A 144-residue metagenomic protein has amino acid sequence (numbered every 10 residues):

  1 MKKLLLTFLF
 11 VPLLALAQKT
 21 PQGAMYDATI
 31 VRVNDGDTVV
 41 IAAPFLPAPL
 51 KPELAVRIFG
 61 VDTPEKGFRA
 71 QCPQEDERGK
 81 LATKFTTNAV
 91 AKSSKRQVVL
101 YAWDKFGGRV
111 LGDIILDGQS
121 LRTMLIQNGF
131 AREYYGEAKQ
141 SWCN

Functional and structural regions predicted by a protein language model:
K2-K3, K19: Polybasic, lysine/arginine-rich low-complexity segments
K3-L14: Sec-dependent N-terminal signal peptides
A15-N144: Small beta-barrel nucleic-acid-binding modules, primarily SNase/OB-fold domains and secondarily Tudor-like barrels
